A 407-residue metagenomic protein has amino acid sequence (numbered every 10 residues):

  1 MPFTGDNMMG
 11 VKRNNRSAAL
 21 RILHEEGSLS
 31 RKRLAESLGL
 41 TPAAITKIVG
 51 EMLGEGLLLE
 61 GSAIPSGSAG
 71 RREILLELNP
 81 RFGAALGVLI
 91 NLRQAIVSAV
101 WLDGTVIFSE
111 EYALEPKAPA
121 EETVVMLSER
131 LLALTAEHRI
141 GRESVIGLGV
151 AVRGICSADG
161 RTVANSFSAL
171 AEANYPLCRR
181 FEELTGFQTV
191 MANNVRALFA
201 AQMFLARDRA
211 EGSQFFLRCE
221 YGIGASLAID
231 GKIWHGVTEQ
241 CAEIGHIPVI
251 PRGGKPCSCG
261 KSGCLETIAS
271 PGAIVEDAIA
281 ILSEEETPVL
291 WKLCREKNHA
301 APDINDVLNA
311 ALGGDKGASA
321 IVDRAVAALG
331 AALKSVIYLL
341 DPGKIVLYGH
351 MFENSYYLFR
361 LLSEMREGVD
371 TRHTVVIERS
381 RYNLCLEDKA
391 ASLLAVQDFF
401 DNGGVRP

Functional and structural regions predicted by a protein language model:
M1-A113, A118-E143, K261, L265-P407: ATP-binding/phosphotransfer module of carbohydrate and carboxylate kinases, centering on a glycine-rich
L75-E77, A85-L89, V145-G149, Q214-R218 (+1 more regions): Short glycine-aspartate micro-motif
R81, L102-D103, A158-D159, I229-D230: Short, ordered coil/turn segments that flank beta-strands lining enzyme active or ligand-binding pockets
V106, T162-V163, I233-W234: Hydrophobic "anchor" residues
S109-E111, P119-T123, A173, E182-N309: Glycine/GP-enriched mid-protein hinge/lid loop-to-helix segment characteristic of carbohydrate kinases
E110-S213, Y356-E367: Glycine-rich phosphate-binding loop and adjoining helix at the ATP-binding site of ATP-dependent phosphoryl-transfer
R153-I155, E220-G222, M351-F352: Short glycine-rich anion-binding loops that position phosphate/pyrophosphate groups of nucleotides and phosphorylated
